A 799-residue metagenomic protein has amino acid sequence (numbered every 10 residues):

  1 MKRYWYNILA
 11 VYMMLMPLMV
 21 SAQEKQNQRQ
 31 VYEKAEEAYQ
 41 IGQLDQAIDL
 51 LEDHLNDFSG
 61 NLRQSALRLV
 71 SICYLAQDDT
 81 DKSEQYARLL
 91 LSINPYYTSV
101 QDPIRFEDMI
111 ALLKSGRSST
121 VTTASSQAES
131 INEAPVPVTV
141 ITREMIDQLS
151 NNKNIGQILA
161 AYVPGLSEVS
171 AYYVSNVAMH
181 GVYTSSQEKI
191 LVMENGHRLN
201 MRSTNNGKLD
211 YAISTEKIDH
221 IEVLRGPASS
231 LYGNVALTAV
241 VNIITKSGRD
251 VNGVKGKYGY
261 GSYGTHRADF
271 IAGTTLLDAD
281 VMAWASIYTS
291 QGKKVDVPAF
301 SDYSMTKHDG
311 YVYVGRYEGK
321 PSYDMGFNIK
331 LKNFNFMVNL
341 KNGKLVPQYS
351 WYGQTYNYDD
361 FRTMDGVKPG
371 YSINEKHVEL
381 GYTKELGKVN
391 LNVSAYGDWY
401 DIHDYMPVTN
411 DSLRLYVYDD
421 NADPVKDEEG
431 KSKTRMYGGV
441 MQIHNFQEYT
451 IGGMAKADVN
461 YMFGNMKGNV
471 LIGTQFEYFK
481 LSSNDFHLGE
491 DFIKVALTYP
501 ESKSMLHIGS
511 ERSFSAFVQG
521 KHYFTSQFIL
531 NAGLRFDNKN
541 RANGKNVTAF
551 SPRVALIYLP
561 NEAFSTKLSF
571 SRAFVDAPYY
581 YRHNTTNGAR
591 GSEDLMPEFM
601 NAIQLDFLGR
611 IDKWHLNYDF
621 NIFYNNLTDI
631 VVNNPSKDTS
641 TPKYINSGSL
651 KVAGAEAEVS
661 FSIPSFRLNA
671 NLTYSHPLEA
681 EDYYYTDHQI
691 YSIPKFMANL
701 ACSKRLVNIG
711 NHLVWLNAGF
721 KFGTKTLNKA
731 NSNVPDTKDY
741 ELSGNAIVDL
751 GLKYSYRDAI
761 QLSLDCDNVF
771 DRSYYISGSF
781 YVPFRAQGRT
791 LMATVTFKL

Functional and structural regions predicted by a protein language model:
Q77, G273, W284, Y323-M325 (+7 more regions): Conserved C-terminal beta-signal and adjacent last beta-strands/turns of outer-membrane beta-barrel proteins
V138, G156-H197, M201: Extracytoplasmic beta-strand/coil segments of soluble accessory domains associated with Gram-negative outer-membrane
E168, H197-R225: Short acidic/polar hinge/loop motifs at secondary-structure boundaries that mediate gating or recognition
A212-K255, K798: A beta-strand signature from Gram-negative outer-membrane beta-barrel systems, especially the internal plug domain
D250, G259, T275-V367: Periplasmic-side early beta-strands and strand-to-turn transitions of outer-membrane beta-barrels
K330-K344, S372-G544, D619, N669: Face-selective signature of the C-terminal outer-membrane beta-barrel domain
N390-Y396, I402, L559, S565-K567 (+1 more regions): Membrane-embedded beta-barrel scaffold of Gram-negative outer-membrane proteins
Y523-Q527, F623-N626, I645-A730: Gram-negative outer-membrane beta-barrel transporters
